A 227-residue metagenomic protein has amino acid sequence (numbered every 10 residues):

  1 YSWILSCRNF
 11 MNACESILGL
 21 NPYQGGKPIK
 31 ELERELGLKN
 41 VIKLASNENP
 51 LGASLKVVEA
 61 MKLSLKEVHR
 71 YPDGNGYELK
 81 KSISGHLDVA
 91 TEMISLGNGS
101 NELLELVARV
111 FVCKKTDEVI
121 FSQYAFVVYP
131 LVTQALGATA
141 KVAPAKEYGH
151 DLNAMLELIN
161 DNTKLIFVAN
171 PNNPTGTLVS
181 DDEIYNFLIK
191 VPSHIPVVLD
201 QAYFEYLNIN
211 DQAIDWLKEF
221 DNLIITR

Functional and structural regions predicted by a protein language model:
L5-R70: N-terminal "arm"/small-domain region of PLP-dependent enzymes with the aminotransferase-like
P22-K27, A145-H150, Y206-N208: Short gly/ser/thr-rich secondary-structure transition/capping motifs
N40, A90-I94, K115-E118, N162 (+3 more regions): Short acidic capping loops at alpha-helix termini that bridge into adjacent secondary structure
N47-P50, S100-N101, F126, N170-P174 (+1 more regions): Short glycine-rich anion-binding loops that position phosphate/pyrophosphate groups of nucleotides and phosphorylated
Y77-E118: Phosphate-binding glycine-rich loop
V110-V168: PLP-dependent aminotransferase-like
Q134, L152-N162, P174-R227: Active-site pre-lysine segment of PLP-dependent enzymes
